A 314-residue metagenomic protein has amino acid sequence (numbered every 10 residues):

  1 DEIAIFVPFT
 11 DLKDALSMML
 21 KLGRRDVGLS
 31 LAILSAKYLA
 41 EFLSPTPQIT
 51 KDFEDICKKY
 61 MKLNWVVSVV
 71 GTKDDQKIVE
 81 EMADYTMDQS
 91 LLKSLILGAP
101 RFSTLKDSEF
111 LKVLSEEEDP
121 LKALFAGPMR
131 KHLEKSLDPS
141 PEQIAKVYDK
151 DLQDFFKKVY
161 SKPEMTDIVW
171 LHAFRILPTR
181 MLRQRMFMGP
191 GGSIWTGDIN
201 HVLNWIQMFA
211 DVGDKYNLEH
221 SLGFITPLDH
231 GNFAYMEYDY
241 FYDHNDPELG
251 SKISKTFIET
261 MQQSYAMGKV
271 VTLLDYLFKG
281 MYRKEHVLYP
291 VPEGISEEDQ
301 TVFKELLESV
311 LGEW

Functional and structural regions predicted by a protein language model:
D1-D138, E142: C-terminal substrate-binding/cap subdomain adjacent to the FAD-binding core in PCMH-type and related FAD-linked
Q48-I49, S90-W314: Conserved glycine-rich FAD pyrophosphate-binding loop
